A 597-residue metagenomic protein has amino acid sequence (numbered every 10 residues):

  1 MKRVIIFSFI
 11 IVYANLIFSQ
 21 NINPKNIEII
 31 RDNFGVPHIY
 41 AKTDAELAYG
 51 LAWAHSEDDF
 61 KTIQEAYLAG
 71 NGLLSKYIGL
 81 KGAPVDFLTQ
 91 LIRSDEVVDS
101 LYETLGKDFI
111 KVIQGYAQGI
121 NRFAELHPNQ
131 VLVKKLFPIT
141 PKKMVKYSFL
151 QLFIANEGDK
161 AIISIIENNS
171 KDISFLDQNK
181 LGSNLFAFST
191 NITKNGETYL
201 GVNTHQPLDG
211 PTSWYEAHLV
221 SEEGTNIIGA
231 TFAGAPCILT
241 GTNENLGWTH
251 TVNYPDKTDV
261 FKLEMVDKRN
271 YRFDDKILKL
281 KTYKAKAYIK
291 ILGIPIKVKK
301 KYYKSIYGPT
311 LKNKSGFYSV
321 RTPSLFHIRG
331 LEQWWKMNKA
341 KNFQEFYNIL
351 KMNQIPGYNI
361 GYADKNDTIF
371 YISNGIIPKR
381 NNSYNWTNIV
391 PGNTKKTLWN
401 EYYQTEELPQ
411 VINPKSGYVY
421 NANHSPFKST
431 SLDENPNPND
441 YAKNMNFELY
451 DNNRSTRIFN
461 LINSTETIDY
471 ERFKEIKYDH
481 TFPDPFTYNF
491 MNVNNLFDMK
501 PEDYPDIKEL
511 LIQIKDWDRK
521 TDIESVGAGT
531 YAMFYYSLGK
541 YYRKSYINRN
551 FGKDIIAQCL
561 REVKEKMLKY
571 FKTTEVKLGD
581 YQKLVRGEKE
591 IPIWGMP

Functional and structural regions predicted by a protein language model:
M1-N21: Bacterial Sec-dependent N-terminal signal peptides
N21-P211, H218-G224, I228-A233, C237 (+1 more regions): Substrate-recognition/specificity elements adjacent to catalytic centers across diverse enzyme folds
E46-L88, V98, T249-K297, E401-D451: Gly/Pro-rich active-site capping loops and adjacent beta-alpha segments that organize cofactor/substrate pockets
L91, Y102, G106-A117, N203 (+3 more regions): Solvent-exposed, acidic/flexible segments
F109-G201, Q206-L208, K365-I369, I377 (+2 more regions): Acidic, low-complexity N-terminal propeptides/linkers enriched in Ser/Thr/Asp/Gly that mediate export, maturation
K180, S221-E222, G229-T231, G241-N245 (+1 more regions): Glycine- and hydrophobic-rich flexible loops that cap the catalytic core of alpha/beta enzyme folds
E332-Y358, K365, P438-V493: Proteins synthesized as precursors that undergo proteolytic processing into mature forms
I355-T465: Hydrophobic alpha-helical segments
